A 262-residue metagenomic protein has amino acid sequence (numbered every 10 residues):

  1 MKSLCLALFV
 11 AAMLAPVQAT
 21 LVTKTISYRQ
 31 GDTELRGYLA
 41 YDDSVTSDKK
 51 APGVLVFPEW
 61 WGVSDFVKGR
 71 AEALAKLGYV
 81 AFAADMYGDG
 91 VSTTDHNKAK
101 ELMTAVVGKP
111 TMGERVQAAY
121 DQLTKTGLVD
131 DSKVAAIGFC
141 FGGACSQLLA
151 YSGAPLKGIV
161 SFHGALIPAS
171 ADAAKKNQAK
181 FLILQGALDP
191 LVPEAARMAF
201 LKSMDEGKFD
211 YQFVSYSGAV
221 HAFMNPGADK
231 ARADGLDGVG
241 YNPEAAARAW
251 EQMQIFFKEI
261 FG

Functional and structural regions predicted by a protein language model:
L14-A19: Sec/Tat signal peptide C-region and signal peptidase I cleavage site
T25-G127, P226-G240: Serine-hydrolase catalytic machinery in alpha/beta-hydrolase-like enzymes
R70, P193-S203: Short alpha-helix in the alpha/beta-hydrolase fold that links the catalytic acid
Q117-N177: Primarily recognizes the serine-hydrolase "nucleophile elbow" in alpha/beta-hydrolase and SGNH/GDSL folds
K176-F181, G207-D210: Short, proline-enriched alpha-helix->beta-strand connector loops that line the catalytic pocket of alpha/beta-hydrolase
I183-Q185: Short beta-strand/loop motif that positions the catalytic acidic residue of the alpha/beta-hydrolase fold
L188-V192, H221-A222: Acidic catalytic loop of the alpha/beta-hydrolase fold
K208-G262: C-terminal catalytic histidine-bearing segment of alpha/beta-hydrolase fold enzymes
